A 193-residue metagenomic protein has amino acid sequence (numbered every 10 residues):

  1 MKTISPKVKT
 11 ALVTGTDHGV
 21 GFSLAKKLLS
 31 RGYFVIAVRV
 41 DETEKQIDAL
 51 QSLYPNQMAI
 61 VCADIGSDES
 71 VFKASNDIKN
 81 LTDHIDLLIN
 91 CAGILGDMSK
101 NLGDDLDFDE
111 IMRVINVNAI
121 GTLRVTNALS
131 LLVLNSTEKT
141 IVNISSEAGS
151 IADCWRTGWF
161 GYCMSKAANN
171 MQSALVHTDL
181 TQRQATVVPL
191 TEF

Functional and structural regions predicted by a protein language model:
D17, G21-K26: N-terminal Rossmann NAD(P)H-binding glycine-rich loop of SDR-like oxidoreductase domains
R31-Q46: Conserved glycine-rich Rossmann-like NAD(P)H-binding loop of the short-chain dehydrogenase/reductase
S52-E69: Rossmann-fold cofactor-recognition segment
N56-M58, D77-N90, G96-S99, D107: A glycine-rich helix->loop->beta "capping" turn within Rossmann-like NAD(P)(H)-dependent oxidoreductase domains
G66-L81: Conserved Rossmann-fold cofactor-binding substructure of NAD(P)-dependent oxidoreductases
I89, V125-L129, V133, Q172-S173: Hydrophobic positions on the long internal alpha-helix of Rossmann-like NAD(P)-dependent oxidoreductase domains
I94-I115, L134-T181: Catalytic loop of short-chain dehydrogenase/reductase
